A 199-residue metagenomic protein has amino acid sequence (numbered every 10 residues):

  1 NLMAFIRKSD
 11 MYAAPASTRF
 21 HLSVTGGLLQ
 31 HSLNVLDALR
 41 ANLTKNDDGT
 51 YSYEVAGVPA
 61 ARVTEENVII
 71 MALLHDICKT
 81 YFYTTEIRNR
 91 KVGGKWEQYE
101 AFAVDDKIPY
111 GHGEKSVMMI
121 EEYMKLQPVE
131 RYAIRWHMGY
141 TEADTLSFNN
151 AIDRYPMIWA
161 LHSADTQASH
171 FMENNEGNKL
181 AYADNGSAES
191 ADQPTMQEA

Functional and structural regions predicted by a protein language model:
N1-A14, T18: Non-catalytic interface/linker regions that flank or bridge core catalytic/transmembrane domains
N1-L2, V24, N34, A38: Charged alpha-helical initiation segments
R7, L33-R40, T44: Amphipathic, well-packed alpha-helical segments that form the structural scaffold of globular domains
A16-T25, Q30, N42-T44, D48-G49 (+1 more regions): Divalent metal-dependent catalytic cores for phosphoryl transfer on phosphate-bearing substrates
D37, G49, K79, A168 (+2 more regions): Low-complexity, compositionally biased segments
K179-A199: Glycine- and charge-rich intrinsically disordered segments
